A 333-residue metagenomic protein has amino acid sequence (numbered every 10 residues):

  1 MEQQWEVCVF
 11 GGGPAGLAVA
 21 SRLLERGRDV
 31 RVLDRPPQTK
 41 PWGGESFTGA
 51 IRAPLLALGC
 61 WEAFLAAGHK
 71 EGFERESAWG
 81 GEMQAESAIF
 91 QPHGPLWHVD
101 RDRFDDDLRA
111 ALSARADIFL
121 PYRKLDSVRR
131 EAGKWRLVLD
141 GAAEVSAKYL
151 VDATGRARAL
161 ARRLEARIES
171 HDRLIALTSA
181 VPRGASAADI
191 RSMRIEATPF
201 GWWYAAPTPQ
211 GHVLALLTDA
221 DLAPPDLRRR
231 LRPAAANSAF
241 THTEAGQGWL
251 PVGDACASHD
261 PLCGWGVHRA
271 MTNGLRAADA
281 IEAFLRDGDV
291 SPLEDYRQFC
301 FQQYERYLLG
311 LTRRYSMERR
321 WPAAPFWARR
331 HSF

Functional and structural regions predicted by a protein language model:
E2-G13: Beta1/beta-strand and adjacent pyrophosphate-binding region of the FAD-binding site in flavoprotein oxidoreductases
C8, L24-G43: Glycine-rich FAD pyrophosphate-binding loop
G16-L17: N-terminal Rossmann-fold NAD(P) dinucleotide-binding loop
P36-L58: Conserved N-terminal glycine-rich FAD pyrophosphate-binding loop of Rossmann-like flavoproteins
L56-D106: A conserved beta-strand/loop capping segment in the N-terminal third of enzymes that catalyze redox or closely related
A67, S127, E144, T218-R297 (+1 more regions): FAD/FMN-dependent oxidoreductases across multiple families
A111-R229, F240: Predominantly flavin-linked oxidoreductase catalytic cores and closely associated redox partners
D279-F333: C-terminal helical "tail/cap" subdomain of flavin- and related membrane-associated enzymes
